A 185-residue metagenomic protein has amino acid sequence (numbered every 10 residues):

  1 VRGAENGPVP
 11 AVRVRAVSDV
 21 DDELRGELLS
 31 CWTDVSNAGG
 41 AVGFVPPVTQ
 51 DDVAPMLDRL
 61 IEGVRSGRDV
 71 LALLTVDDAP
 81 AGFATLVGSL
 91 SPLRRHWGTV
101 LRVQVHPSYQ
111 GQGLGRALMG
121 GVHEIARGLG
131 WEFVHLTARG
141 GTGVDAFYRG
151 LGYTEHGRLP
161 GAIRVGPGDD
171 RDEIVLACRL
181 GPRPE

Functional and structural regions predicted by a protein language model:
V1-P10: Actinobacteria-biased recognition of intrinsically disordered, low-complexity terminal regions
R15-R102, H106, M119-G121, I125 (+1 more regions): Acetyl-CoA-dependent GNAT
D69, R171-V175: Short hydrophobic/aromatic beta-strand or adjacent loop that forms the aromatic wall/cage of a ligand/substrate-binding
V103-Q110, R139: A short, internal acetyl-CoA/4′-phosphopantetheine-binding micro-motif in the GNAT/acyltransferase core
G113: Conserved G/P- and acidic residue-centered "switch" motifs that form tight phosphate/ATP-binding loops in soluble
M119, A126-A138: Conserved GNAT acetyl-CoA-binding A-motif
H135-R139, R149, T154-D172: Conserved catalytic-core motifs of GNAT/GCN5-like acyltransferases
V144: Helix-turn-helix
